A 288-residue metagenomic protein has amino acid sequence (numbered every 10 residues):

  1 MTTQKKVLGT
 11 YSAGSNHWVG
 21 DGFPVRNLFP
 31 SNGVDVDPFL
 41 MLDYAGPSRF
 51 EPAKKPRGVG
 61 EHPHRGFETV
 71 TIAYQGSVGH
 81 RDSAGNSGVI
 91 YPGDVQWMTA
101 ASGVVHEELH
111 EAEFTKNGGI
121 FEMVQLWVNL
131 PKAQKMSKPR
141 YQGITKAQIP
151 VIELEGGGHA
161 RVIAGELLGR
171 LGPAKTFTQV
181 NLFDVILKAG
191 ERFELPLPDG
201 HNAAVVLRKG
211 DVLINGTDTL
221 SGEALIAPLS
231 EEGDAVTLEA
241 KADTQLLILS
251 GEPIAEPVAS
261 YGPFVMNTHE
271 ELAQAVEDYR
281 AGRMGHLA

Functional and structural regions predicted by a protein language model:
M1-A288: Jelly-roll (double-stranded beta-helix
